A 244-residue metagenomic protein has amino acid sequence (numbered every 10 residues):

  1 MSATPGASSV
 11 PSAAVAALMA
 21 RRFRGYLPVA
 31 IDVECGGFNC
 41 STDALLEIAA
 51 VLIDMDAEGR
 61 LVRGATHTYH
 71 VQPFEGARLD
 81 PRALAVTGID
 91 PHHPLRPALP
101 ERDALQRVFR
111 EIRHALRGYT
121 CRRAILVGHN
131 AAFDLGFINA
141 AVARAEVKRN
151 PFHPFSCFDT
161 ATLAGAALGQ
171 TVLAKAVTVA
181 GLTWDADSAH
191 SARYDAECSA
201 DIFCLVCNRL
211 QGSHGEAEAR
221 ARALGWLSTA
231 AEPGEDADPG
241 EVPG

Functional and structural regions predicted by a protein language model:
S2-H129: Conserved non-catalytic scaffold segment of RNase H-like nuclease domains
V33-C35, I48, L135, T160 (+1 more regions): Generic detector of well-ordered alpha-helical packing
D43-L46, A140-R144: Short, glycine/charged-enriched secondary-structure capping and boundary segments
V71-T87, P91-P94, F158-A200: Active-site-proximal helix-loop-helix substrate-binding element of RNase H-like nuclease domains
L79, A104-V108, D134-A141, S156-D159 (+1 more regions): Amphipathic alpha-helical interface surfaces
G118-T120, R149, G212-S213: Short, structured loop/turn "capping" segments at alpha-beta junctions
I125-A132, G136-V142, A174-D236, V242-G244: Acidic, Mg2+-coordinating catalytic module of metal-dependent nucleases/exonucleases that use a two-metal-ion mechanism
V142-V147, P151-A166: Histidine/lysine/aspartate-rich catalytic loop segments that bind and position anionic ligands
